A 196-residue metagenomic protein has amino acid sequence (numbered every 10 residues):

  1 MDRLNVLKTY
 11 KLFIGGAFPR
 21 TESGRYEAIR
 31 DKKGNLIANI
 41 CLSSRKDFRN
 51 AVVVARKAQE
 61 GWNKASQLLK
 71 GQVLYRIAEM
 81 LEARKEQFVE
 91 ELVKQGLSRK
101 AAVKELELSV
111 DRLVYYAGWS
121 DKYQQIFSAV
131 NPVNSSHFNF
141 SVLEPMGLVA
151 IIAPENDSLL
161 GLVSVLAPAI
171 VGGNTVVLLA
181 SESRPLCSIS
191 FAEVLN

Functional and structural regions predicted by a protein language model:
M1-H137: N-terminal Rossmann-like NAD(P)+-binding subdomain of aldehyde/semialdehyde dehydrogenases
Y123-N196: Rossmann-like NAD(P) dinucleotide-binding subdomain of oxidoreductase/dehydrogenase enzymes
